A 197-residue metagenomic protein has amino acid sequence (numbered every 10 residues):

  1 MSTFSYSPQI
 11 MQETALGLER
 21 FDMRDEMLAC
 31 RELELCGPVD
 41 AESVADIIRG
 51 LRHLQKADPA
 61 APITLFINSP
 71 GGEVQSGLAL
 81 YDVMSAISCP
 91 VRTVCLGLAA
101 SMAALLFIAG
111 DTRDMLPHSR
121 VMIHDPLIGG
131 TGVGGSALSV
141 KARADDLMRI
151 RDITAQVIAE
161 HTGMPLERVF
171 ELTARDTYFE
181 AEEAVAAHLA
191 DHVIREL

Functional and structural regions predicted by a protein language model:
M1-L197: Terminal-region recognition feature
